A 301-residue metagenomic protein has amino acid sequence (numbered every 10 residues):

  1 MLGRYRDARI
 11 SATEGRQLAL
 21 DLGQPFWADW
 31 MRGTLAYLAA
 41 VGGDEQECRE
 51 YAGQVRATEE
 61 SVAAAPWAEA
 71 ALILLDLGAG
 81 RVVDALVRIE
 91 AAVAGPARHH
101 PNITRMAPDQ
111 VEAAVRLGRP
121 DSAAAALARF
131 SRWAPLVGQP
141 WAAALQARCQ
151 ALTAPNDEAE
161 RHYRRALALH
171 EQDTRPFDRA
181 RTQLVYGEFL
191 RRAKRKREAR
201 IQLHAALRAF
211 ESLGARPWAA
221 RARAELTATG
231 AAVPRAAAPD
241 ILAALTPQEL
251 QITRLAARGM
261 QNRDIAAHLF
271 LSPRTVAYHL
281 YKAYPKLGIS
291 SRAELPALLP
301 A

Functional and structural regions predicted by a protein language model:
M1-D109, A113-D121: Extended non-membrane alpha-helical scaffolds
L2, G42, A79, L117 (+5 more regions): Structural motif corresponding to the intra-repeat A-B loop/turn of tetratricopeptide repeats
L2, Q17-F26, A57-A64, A94-N102 (+4 more regions): Short coil/turn linkers that connect adjacent helices within long alpha-helical scaffolds, especially alpha-solenoid
R16, A36, I73, V111 (+8 more regions): Conserved small-residue packing positions in alpha-helical repeats and bundles
P140, L152, N156, H162 (+2 more regions): Linker/hinge segments immediately adjacent to helix-turn-helix/homeobox DNA-binding domains
T227, P234-A301: Helix-turn-helix DNA-binding segment
